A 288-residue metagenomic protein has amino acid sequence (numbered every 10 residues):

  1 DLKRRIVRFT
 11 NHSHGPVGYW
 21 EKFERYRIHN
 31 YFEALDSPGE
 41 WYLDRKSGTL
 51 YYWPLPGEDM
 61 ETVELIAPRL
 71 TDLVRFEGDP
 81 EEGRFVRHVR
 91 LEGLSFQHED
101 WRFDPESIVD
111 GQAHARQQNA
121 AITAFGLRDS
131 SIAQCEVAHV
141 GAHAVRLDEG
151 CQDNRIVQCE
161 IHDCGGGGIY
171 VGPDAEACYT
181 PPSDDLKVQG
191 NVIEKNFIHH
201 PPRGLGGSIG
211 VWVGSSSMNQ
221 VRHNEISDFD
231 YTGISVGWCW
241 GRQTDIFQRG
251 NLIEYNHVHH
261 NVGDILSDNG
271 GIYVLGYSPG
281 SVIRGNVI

Functional and structural regions predicted by a protein language model:
D1-A138, A177-D185: Extracellular polysaccharide-degrading/modifying enzymes targeting complex plant/algal/animal polysaccharides
R8, Y51-Y52, R146, G168 (+5 more regions): Structured core elements
N11, G93, Q134, L147-E149 (+3 more regions): Glycine-rich, histidine-containing beta strand-loop boundary motifs that form or position
Y19, Y26, Y31, Y42 (+9 more regions): Sequence-level detector for tyrosine residue identity
F23-R25, Y31-L35, W53-E58, C151-Q152 (+3 more regions): Short amphipathic alpha-helical surface micro-motifs
L35, L205, I226: A short catalytic or substrate-binding loop motif that flags glycine-/basic-rich loops and adjacent residues that bind
P68-G78, I108-T123, H139-H143, L147-D148 (+4 more regions): Extracellular beta-strand/beta-solenoid scaffold signature
R87-H98, R128-A142, C151-G166, C178-P202 (+3 more regions): Right-handed parallel beta-helix
